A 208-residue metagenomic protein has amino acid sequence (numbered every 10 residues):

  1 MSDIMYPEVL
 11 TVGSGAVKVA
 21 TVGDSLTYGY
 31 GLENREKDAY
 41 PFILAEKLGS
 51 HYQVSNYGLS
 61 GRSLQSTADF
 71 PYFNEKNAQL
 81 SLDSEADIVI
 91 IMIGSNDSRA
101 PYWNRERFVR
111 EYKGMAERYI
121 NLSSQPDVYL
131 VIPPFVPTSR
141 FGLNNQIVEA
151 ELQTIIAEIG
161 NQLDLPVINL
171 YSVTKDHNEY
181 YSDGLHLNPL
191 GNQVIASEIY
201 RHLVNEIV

Functional and structural regions predicted by a protein language model:
M1-V22, L26-R35, F42-H51, D83-E85 (+5 more regions): N-terminal secretory targeting modules
V17-A20, L26-R110: Conserved SGNH/GDSL esterase-like catalytic core that processes O-acyl groups on lipids and polysaccharides
F73-V208: Alpha-helical cap/lid subdomain in secreted, periplasmic, or secretory-pathway luminal O-acyl-processing enzymes
